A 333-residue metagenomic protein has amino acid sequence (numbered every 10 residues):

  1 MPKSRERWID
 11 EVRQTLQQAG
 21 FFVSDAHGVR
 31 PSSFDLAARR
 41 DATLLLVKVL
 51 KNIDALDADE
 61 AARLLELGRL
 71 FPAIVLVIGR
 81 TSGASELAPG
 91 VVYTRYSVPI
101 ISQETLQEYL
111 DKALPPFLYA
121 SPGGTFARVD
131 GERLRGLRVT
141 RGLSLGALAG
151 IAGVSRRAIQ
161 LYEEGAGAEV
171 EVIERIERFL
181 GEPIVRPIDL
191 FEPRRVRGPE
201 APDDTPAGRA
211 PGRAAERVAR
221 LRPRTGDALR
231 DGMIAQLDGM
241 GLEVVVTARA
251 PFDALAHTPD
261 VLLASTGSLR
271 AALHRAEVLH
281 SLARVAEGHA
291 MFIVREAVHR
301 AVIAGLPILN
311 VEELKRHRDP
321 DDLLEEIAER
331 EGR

Functional and structural regions predicted by a protein language model:
M1-H27, P183-A250, I327-R333: Acidic-basic catalytic patches of nuclease active cores, encompassing PD-(D/E)XK and other metal-cofactor nuclease
R7, V12-T15, F71-I74, G79-R80 (+2 more regions): Charged, structured surface patches that assemble and position nucleic-acid processing machinery
L16, F34-R69, A73-L76, L237 (+1 more regions): Conserved catalytic cores of phosphodiester-cleaving nucleases, focusing on short active-site segments
R135-G136, G146: Residues within the helices of the helix-turn-helix
R138, A149, E177: The alpha-helix within a helix-turn-helix
G142-R156: Short alpha-helical DNA-recognition segment
A152-A168: Recognition helix of helix-turn-helix/homeodomain-like DNA-binding domains that insert into the DNA major groove
E171-R186: DNA major-groove recognition helix of helix-turn-helix/homeodomain DNA-binding modules
